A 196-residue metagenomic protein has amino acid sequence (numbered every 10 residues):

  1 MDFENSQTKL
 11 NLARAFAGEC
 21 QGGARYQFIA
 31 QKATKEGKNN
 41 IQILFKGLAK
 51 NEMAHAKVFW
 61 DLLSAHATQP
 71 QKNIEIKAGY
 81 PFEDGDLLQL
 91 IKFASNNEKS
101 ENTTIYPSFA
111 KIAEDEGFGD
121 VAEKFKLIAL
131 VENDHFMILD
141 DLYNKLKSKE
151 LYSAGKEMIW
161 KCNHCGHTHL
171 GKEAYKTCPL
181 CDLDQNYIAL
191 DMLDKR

Functional and structural regions predicted by a protein language model:
M1-R196: Non-heme di-metal
